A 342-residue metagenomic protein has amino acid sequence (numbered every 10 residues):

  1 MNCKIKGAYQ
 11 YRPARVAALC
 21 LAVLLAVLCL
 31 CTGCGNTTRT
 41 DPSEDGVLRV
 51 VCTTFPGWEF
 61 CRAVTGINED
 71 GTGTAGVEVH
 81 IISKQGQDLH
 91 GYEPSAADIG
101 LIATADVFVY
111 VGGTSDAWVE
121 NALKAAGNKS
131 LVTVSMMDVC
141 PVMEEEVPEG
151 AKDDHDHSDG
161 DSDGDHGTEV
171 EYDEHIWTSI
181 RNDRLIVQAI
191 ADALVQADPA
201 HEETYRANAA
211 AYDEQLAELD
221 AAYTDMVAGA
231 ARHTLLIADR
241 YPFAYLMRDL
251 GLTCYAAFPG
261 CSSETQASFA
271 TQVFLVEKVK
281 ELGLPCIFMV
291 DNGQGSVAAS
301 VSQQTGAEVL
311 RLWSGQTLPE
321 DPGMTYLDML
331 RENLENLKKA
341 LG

Functional and structural regions predicted by a protein language model:
M1-R12: N-terminal secretory signal peptides that target proteins for export/translocation
K4, G33-G342: Extracytoplasmic metal-acquisition and chelation regions
R12-A18: N-terminal Sec-pathway targeting helices
C20-C29: Bacterial N-terminal signal peptides
